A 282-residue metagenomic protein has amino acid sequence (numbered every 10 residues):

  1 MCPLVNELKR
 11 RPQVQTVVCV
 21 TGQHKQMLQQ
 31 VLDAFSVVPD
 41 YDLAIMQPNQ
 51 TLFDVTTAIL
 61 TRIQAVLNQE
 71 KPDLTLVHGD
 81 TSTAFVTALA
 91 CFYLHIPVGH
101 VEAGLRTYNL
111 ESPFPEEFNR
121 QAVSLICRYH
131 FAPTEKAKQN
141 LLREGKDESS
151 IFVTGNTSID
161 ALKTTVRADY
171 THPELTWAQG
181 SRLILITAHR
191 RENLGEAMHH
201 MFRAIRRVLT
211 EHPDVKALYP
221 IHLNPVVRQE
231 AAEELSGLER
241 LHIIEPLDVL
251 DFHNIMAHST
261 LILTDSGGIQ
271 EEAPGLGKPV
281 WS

Functional and structural regions predicted by a protein language model:
M1-V20, P213: N-terminal phosphate-binding or glycine-rich loops at protein starts, especially the Walker A/P-loop of NTPases
P12-R62: Conserved nucleotide-sugar phosphate-binding/catalytic loop shared by glycosyltransferases and other
C19-T21, K25-Q26, V123-E196: A nucleotide-sugar donor-handling region in carbohydrate enzymes
Q29-V31, Q50, A168-H258: Donor-nucleotide binding loops and adjacent catalytic segments primarily of GT-B fold Leloir glycosyltransferases
L60-D73: Short, well-structured alpha-helical segments in soluble
L76-L94, A273: An aromatic- and histidine-rich active-site surface loop
V77-H78, H100, H130, H253-S282: A donor-sugar binding/catalytic signature common to diverse glycosyltransferases and related nucleotide-sugar
H100-F114, R128: A short, histidine- and acid-enriched strand-loop-helix "catalytic/donor-clamping" loop that lines the nucleotide-sugar
